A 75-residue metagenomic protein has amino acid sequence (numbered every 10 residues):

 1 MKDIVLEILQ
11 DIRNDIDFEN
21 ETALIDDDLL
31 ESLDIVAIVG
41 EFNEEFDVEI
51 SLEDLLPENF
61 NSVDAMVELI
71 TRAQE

Functional and structural regions predicted by a protein language model:
M1-D17, E68-E75: Thiotemplate assembly-line natural product biosynthesis machinery
Q10-L29, V48-L56: Phosphopantetheine carrier-protein modules
D34: Two-component histidine kinase catalytic core, primarily the HATPase_c
S51-Q74: C-terminal structural segments of small proteins and small subunits
